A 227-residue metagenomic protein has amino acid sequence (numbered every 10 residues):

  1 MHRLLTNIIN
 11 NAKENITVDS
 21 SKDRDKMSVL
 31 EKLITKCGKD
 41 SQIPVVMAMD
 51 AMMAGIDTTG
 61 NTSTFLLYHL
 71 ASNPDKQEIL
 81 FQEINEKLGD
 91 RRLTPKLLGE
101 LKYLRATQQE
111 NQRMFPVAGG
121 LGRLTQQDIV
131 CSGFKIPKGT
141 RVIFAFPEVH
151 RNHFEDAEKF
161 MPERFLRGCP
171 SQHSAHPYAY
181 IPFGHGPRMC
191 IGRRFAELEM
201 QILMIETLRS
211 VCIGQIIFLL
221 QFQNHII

Functional and structural regions predicted by a protein language model:
M1-S63, C169: Conserved cytochrome P450 catalytic core segment spanning the I/J/K helices
R3, N7-N10, R91-S132, K138: Conserved cytochrome P450 K-helix E-x-x-R motif and the immediately C-terminal K′/meander segment
T17-K22, T94-K102, R188-R194: Conserved, non-catalytic sequence blocks in retroelement Pol enzymes and Pol-derived host proteins
T58-E83, R194-S210: Cytochrome P450 catalytic-core helices
L80, N111, I136-G139, F160 (+2 more regions): Hydrophobic, well-ordered secondary-structure elements that form the walls of internal hydrophobic environments
N85-D90, Q127, P187-M189, R194-I227: Cytochrome P450 proximal C-terminal region
F144-S171: Conserved cytochrome P450 K-helix/beta-meander segment immediately N-terminal to the heme-binding cysteine loop
R167-M200: Cytochrome P450 heme-thiolate "Cys pocket" and heme-binding signature region
